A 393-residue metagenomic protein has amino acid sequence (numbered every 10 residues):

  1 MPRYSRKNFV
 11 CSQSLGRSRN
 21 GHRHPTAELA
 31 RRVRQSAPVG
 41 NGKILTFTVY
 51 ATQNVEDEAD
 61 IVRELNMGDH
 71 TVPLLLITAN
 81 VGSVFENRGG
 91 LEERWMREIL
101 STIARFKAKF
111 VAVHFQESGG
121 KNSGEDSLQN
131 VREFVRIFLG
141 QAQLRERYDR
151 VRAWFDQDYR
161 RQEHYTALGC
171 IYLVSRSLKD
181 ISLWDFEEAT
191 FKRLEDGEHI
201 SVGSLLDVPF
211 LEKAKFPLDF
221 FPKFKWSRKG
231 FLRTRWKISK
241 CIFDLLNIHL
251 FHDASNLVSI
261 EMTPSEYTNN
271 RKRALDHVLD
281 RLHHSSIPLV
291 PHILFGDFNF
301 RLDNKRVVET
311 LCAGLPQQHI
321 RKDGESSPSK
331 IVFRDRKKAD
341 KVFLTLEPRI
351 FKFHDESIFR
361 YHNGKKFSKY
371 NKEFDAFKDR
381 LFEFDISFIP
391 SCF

Functional and structural regions predicted by a protein language model:
P2-I171, D180-I181, S201-P222, N256-T268 (+1 more regions): N-terminal, active-site-proximal structural segment of metallo-dependent hydrolase catalytic domains
L76, V113, L173, T234 (+3 more regions): Structural signal for hydrophobic/aromatic residues that build the beta-strand cores of folded beta-sheet domains
T78-F85, E117-G119, Y172-S177, W236-I238 (+3 more regions): Short, flexible loop/turn elements at secondary-structure junctions
E93-E98, L128-L139, E187-H199, H252 (+1 more regions): Amphipathic alpha-helical scaffolding segments
I137, H164-L183, W236-S239, F382 (+2 more regions): Conserved beta strand-loop-helix elements of the APE1-like EEP
L144-F155, L206-K225, I238, L246-F251 (+1 more regions): Catalytic lobes of large eukaryotic enzymes
R150-A153, D180-A189, I242-I248: Short, well-ordered strand-loop elements centered on a beta-strand within folded domains, enriched for acidic residues
R228-R235: Short, surface-exposed beta-strand/loop micro-motifs that present aromatic residues
